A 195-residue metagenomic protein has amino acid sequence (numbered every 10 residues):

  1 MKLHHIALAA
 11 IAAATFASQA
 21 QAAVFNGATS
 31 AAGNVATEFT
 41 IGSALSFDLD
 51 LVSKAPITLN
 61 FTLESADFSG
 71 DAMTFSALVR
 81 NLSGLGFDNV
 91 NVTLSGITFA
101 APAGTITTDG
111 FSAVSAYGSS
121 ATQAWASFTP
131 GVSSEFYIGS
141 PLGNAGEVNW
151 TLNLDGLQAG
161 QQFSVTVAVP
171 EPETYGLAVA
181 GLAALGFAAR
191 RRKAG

Functional and structural regions predicted by a protein language model:
M1-A14, S18-F25, Q158-A189, G195: Short, threonine-centered small-residue motifs that mark membrane-proximal processing/anchoring sites and TM-junction
A23-A168: Mature extracellular "passenger" or substrate-interacting domains of secreted, surface-exposed proteins
